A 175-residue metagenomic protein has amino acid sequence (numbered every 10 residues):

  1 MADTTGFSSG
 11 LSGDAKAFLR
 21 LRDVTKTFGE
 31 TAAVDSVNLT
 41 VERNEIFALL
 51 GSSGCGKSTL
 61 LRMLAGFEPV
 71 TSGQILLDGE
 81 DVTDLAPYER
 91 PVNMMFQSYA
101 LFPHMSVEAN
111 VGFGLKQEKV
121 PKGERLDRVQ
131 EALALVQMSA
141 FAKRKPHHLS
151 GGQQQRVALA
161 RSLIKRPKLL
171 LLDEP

Functional and structural regions predicted by a protein language model:
A2-P175: ABC family nucleotide-binding domain
